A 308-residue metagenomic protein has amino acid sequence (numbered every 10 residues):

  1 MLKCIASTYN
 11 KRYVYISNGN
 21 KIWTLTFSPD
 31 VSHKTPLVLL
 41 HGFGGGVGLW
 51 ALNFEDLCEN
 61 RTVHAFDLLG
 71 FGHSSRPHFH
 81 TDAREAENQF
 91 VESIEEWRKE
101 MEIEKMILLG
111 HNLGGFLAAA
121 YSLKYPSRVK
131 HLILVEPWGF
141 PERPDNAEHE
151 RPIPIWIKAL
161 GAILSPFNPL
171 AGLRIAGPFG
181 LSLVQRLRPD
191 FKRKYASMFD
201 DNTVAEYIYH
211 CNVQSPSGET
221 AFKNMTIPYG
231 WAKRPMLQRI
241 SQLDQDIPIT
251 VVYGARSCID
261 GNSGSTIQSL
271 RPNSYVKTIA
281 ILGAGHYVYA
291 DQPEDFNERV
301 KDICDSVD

Functional and structural regions predicted by a protein language model:
M1-L37, E59-R61, H78-E92, I103 (+4 more regions): Alpha/beta-hydrolase fold catalytic core
M1-Y9, R84-E92, K99-E100, E104 (+2 more regions): Flexible "cap/lid" subdomain of the alpha/beta-hydrolase fold that forms the substrate-access gate
V14, T24, V38-H41, W50 (+8 more regions): Generic structural signal for small/hydrophobic residues in well-ordered secondary structure, especially within
N20-F79, M101, H111-L117, K124: Conserved HGGG/HGGXW glycine-rich cap/lid loop of the alpha/beta-hydrolase fold
G44, L68-G72, G139, S257-C258 (+1 more regions): Alpha/beta-hydrolase active-site loop signature
G45, E85, Q89, D291: Residue-level signal for the nucleotide or nucleotide-sugar donor/cofactor binding architecture
N53, Y121, R299-I303: Hydrophobic residues on the short alpha-helix immediately C-terminal to a glycine-rich phosphate/catalytic loop
A284-E298: Catalytic histidine-centered segment of alpha/beta-hydrolase-like enzymes
